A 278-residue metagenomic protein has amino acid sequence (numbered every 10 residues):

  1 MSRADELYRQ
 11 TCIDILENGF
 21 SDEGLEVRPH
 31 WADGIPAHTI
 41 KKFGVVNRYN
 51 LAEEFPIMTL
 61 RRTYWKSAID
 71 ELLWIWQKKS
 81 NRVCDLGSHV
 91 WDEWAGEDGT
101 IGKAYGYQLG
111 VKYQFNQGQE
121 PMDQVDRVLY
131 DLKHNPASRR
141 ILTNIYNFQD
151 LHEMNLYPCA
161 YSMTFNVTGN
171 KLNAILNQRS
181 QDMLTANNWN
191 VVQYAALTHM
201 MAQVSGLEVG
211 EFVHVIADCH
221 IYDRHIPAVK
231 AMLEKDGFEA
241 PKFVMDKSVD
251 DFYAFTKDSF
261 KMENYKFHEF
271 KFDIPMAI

Functional and structural regions predicted by a protein language model:
M1-I278: Terminal, non-catalytic protein-protein interaction segments that mediate quaternary/complex assembly
